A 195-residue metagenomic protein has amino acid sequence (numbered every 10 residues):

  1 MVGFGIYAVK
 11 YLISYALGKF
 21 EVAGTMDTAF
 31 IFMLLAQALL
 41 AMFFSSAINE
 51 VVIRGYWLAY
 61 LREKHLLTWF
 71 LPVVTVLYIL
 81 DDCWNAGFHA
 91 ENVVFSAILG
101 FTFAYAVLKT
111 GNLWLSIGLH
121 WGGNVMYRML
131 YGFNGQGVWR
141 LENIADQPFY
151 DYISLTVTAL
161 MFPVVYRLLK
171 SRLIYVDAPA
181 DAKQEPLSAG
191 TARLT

Functional and structural regions predicted by a protein language model:
M1, L35-A36, T68-V73, V93-V94 (+2 more regions): Hydrophobic alpha-helical transmembrane segments
M1-V51, L58-E63, N143: Juxtamembrane helix-loop-helix connectors linking adjacent transmembrane helices in multi-pass membrane enzymes
G3-Y11, Y152-R172: Hydrophobic core of alpha-helical transmembrane segments in multi-pass integral membrane proteins
V22-G24, D81-A90: Membrane-interface helix caps and helix-loop-helix hairpins in membrane proteins
M42, L67-C83: Small-polar-interrupted transmembrane alpha-helices in polytopic inner-membrane proteins
I48-V73, Y105-N112: Membrane-interface helix/loop boundary segments of multi-pass membrane proteins
N92-A145: Functionally important transmembrane alpha-helices
Y175-T195: Short, highly charged, low-complexity non-transmembrane loops/tails of multi-pass membrane proteins
